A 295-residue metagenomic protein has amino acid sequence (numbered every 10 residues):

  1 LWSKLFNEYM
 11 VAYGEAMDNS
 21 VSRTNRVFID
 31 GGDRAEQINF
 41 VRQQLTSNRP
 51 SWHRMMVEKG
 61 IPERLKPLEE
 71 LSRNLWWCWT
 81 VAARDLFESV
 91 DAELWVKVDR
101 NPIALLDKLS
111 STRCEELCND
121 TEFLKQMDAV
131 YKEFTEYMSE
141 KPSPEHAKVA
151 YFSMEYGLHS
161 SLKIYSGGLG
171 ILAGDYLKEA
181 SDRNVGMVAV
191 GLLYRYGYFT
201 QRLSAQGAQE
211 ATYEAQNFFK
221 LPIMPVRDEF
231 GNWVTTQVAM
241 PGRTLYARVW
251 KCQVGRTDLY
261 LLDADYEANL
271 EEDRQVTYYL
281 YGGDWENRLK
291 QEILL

Functional and structural regions predicted by a protein language model:
L1-S3: A short, well-ordered alpha-helix in the C-terminal region of glycosyltransferases
F6-L295: Catalytic cores of carbohydrate-active enzymes across secretory and cytosolic contexts
